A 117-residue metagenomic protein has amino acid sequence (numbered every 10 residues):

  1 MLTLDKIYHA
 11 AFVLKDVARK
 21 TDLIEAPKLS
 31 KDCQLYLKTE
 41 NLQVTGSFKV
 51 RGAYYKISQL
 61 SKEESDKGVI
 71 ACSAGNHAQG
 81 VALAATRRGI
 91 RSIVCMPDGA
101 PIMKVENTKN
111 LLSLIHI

Functional and structural regions predicted by a protein language model:
M1-I115: PLP-dependent amino-acid enzyme catalytic core
